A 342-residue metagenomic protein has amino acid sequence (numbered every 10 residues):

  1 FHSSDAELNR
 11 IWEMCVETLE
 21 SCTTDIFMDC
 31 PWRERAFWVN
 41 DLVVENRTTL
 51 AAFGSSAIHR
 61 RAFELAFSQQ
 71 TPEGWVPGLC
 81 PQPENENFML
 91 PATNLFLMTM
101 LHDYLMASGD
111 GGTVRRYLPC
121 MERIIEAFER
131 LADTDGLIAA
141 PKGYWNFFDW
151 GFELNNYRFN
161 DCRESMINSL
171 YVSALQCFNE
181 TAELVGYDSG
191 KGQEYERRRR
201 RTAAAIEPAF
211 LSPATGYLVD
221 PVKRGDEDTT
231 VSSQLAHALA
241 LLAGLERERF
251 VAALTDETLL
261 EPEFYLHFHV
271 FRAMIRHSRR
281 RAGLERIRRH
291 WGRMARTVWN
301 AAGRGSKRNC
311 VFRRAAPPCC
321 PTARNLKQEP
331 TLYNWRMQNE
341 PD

Functional and structural regions predicted by a protein language model:
F1-L42, T49-S56: An acidic-aromatic substrate-binding cleft motif
F37-D342: Active-site core of glycosidic bond-cleaving carbohydrate-active enzymes
